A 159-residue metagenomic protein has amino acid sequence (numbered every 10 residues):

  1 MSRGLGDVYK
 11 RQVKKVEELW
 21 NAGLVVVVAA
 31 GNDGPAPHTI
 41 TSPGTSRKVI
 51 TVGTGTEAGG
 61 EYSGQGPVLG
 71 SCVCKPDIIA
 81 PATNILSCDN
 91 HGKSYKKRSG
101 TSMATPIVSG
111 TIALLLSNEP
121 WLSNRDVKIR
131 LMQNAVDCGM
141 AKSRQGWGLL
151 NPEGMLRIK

Functional and structural regions predicted by a protein language model:
M1-Y9: Single conserved hydrophobic/aromatic residue that forms the stacking wall/gate of nucleotide- or nucleobase-binding
R3, V26-G31, V52-G53: Active-site neighborhood of phospho(di)ester-bond hydrolases with catalytic His/Asp-centered motifs
R11-G23: Catalytic-core regions built around general acid/base machinery
V13-V16, A36-I40, Y62-G64: Short beta-alpha junctions and helix-cap segments that line functional grooves
V25, G31-P35, E57, N84: Catalytic metal-binding/acid-base residues of hydrolase active sites
N32-K48: Glycine-rich, charge-decorated loop segments at or immediately adjacent to ligand/cofactor-binding or catalytic sites
G44-S117, W121: Extracellular S/T/G-rich loop segment that most often corresponds to the catalytic His/Ser-adjacent loop
S117-K159: C-terminal subdomain of the subtilisin-like protease fold in secreted/lumenal serine endopeptidases
